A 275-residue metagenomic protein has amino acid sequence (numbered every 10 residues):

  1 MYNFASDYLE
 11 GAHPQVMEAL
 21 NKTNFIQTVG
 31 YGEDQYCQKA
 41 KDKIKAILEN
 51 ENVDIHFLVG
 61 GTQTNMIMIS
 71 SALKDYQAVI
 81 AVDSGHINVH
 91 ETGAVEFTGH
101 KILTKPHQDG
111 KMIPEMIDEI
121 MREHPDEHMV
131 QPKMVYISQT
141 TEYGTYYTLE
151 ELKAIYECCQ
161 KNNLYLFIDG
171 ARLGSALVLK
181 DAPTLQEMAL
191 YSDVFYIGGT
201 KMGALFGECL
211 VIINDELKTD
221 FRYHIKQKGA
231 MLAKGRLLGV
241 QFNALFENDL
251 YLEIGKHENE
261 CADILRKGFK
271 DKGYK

Functional and structural regions predicted by a protein language model:
Y2-K275: Conserved PLP-enzyme active-site core in the AAT-like
